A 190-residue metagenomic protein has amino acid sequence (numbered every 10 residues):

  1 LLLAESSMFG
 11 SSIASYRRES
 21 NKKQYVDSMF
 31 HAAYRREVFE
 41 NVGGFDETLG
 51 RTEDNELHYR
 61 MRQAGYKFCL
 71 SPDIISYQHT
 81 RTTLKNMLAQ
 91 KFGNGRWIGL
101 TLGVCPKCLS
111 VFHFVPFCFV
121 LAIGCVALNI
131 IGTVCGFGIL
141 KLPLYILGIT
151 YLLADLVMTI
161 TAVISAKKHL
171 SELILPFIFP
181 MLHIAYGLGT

Functional and structural regions predicted by a protein language model:
L2-S12, F177, M181-I184: Alpha-helical membrane-targeting segments
M8-E37, N41, G50, E56 (+4 more regions): A recurrent flexible, glycine/aromatic-enriched loop bordering the glycosyltransferase active site that acts as
R36-E37, G65, C125: Short loop segments at secondary-structure junctions
D46-L109: Catalytic donor/gating beta->alpha subdomain of glycosyltransferases that bind UDP-sugars
S110-C118: Select subsegments of transmembrane alpha-helices in polytopic membrane proteins, especially boundary-proximal
F119-T190: Membrane-embedded multi-pass helical conduit in multi-pass membrane proteins, especially envelope-biosynthetic
